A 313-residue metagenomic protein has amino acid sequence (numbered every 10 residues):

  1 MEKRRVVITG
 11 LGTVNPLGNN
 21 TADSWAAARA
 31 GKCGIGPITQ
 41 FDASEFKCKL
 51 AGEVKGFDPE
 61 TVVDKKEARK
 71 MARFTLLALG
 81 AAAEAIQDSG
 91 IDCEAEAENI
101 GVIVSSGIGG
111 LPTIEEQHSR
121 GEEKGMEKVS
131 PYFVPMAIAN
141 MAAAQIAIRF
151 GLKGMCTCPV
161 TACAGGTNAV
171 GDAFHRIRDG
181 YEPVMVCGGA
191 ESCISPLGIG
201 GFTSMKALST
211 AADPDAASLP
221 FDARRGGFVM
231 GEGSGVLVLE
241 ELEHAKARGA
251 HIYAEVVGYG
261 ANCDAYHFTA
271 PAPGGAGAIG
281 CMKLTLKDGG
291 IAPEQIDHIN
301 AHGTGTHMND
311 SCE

Functional and structural regions predicted by a protein language model:
E2-R5, A97-I100, K128-V129, L152-M155 (+8 more regions): Short coil/turn connectors at secondary-structure junctions
R5-T9, K32-G36, D213-I291, Q295-H298: Condensing-enzyme catalytic core mediating Claisen C-C bond formation in acyl metabolism
I8, S24-W25, R29-T161, A190-I199 (+1 more regions): Conserved beta-ketoacyl condensing-enzyme motif
T9-G12, I103-S106, V160, M185-E191 (+3 more regions): Short beta-strand segments
A22-A27, P112-M126, R176-D179, I199-A212 (+2 more regions): A glycine- and small-aliphatic-rich helix-loop capping segment at beta-alpha/alpha-beta transitions that lines
T39, Y181-M205, S209-G226, Y259-P273 (+1 more regions): Acyl-CoA/ACP chain-elongation machinery
L77-S89, A169, C281-G289: Stable alpha-helical structural segments in soluble proteins, enriched in small hydrophobic residues
G166: Short conserved active-site loop signatures built around small residues
